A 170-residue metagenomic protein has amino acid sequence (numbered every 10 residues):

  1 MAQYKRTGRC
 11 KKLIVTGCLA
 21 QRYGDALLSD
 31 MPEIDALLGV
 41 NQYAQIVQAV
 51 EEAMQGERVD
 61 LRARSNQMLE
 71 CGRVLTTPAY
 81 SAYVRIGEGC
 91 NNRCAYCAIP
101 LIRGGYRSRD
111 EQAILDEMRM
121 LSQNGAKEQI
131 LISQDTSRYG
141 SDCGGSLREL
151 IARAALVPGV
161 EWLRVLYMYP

Functional and structural regions predicted by a protein language model:
M1-R138: Proteins enriched for Cys/Gly/acidic motifs involved in redox and nucleic-acid/cofactor modification
M31, V157-P158: Acidic-histidine catalytic/liganding microenvironments
A126-V157, M168-P170: Conserved glycine-rich "GG(E/T)P / GGGxP" loop and the immediately following alpha-helix in the radical SAM core
